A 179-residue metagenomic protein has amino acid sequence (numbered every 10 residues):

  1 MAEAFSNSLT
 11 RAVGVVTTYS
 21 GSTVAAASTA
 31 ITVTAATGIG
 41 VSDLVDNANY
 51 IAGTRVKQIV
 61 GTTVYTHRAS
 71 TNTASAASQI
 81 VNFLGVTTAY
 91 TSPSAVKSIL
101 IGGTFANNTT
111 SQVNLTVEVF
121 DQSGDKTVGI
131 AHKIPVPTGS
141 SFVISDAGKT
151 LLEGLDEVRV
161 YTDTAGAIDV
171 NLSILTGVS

Functional and structural regions predicted by a protein language model:
M1-V15, L84-S98, G102-N108, Y161-S179: C-terminal interaction-tip segments
V16-G85: Small/polar beta-strand repeat architecture
A36-G40, T109-Q112, G166: Short proline/glycine-enriched turn/loop motifs at strand-loop junctions of beta-rich domains
A48-Y50, F120-K126: Change "in extracellular beta-sheet-rich domains … of secreted and cell-surface proteins" to "in beta-sheet-rich domains
N49-T54, G148-L151, T164-G166: Short, charged beta-turn/beta-strand-edge "cap" motif at the junction between a beta-strand and an adjacent loop
T116-F120, N171-S173: Beta-strand signatures of extracellular beta-sandwich domains
S123-E157: Intrinsically disordered, low-complexity Pro/Gly/Ser/Thr-rich segments with frequent PxxP/GP/PP motifs and embedded
